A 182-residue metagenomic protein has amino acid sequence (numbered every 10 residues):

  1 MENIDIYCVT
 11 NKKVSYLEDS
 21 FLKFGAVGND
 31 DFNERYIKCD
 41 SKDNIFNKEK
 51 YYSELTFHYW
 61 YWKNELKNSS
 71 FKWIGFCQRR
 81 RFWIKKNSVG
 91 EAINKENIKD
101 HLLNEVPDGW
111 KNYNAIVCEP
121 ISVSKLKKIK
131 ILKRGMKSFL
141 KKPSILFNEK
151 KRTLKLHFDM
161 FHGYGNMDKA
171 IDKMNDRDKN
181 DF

Functional and structural regions predicted by a protein language model:
M1-F182: ER/Golgi luminal nucleotide-sugar-dependent glycosyltransferases, focusing on the catalytic module
